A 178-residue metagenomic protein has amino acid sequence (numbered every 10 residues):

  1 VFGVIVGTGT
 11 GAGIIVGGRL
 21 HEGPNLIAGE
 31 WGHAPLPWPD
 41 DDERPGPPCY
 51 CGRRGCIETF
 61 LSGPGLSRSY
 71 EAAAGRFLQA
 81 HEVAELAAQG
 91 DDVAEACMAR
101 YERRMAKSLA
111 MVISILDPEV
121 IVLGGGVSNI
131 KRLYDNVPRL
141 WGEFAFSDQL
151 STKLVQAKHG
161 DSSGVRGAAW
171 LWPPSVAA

Functional and structural regions predicted by a protein language model:
V1-I5, G11-G13, P48-Y50: Short glycine-aspartate micro-motif
T10-G11, I57: Histidine-centered metal-chelating micro-motifs
G13-G17, H21-G23, L36-P37: Short beta-strand-to-turn element immediately C-terminal to the catalytic PLP-Schiff-base lysine in fold type I
L20, W38-A178: ATP-binding/phosphotransfer module of carbohydrate and carboxylate kinases, centering on a glycine-rich
I27-E30: Structural signature of FAD isoalloxazine-binding scaffolds in flavoprotein oxidoreductases
H33: Histidine-centered active-site/metal-ligand motif
